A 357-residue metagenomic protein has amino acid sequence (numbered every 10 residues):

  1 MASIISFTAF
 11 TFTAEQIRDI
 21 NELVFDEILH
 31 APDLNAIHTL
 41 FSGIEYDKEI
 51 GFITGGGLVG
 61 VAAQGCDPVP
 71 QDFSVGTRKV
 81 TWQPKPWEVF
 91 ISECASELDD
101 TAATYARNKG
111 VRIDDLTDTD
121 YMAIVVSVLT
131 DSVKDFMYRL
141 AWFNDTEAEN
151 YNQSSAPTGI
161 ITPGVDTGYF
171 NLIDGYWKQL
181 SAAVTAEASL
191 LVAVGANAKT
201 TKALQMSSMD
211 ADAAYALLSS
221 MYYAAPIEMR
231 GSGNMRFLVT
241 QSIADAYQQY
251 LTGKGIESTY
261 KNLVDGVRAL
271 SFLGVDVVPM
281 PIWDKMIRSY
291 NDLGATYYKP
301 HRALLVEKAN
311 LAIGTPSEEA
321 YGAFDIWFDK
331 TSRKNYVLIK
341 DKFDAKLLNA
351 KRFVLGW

Functional and structural regions predicted by a protein language model:
A2-F12, A63-V75, D135-E147, Y176: Signature of extracytoplasmic/envelope-associated structural regions
A2-I44, I113, T162-S220, A244-W357: Sequence/fold signature of self-assembling virion shell proteins
D26-A106, V126, T162-P163, G168-N171: Assembly/oligomerization interface modules of large self-assembling protein complexes
I91-I124, A141, E147, Y151-N152: Short acidic, glycine/Ser/Thr-rich loop/turn "cap" segments at secondary-structure junctions
V133-A148, V184, A225-M229, G233: Long, hydrophobic, amphipathic alpha-helical segments used as structural scaffolds
Y138-V165: Short, glycine/acidic-rich hinge or "gate" loops at secondary-structure transitions that mediate conformational
G233-S242, A246: Long, repeat-rich segments with strong aromatic
